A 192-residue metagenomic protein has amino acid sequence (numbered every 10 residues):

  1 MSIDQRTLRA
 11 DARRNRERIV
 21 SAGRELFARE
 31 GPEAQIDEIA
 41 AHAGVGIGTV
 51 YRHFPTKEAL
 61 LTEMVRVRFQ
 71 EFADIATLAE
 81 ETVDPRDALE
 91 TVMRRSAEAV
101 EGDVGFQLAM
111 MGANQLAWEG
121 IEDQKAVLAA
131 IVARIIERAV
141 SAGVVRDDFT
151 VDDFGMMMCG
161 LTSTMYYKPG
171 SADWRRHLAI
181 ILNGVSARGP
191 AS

Functional and structural regions predicted by a protein language model:
M1-H42, A59-T62: Basic, helix-initiating cap at the start of DNA-binding domains
M1-I3, E98, A126, A130 (+2 more regions): C-terminal peripheral helix-coil segments that are non-catalytic and often amphipathic
N15, M64, R68, V92-S96 (+4 more regions): Hydrophobic/aromatic residues within well-ordered alpha-helical segments
A22-L26, A99, G184: Short amphipathic alpha-helical elements of helix-turn-helix/winged-helix folds
G31-P32, R52, R146: Helix-turn-helix/winged-helix DNA-binding modules
G44-F54: Short hydrophobic/aromatic patch on the recognition helix
E63, D74-G102, A117-G120: Hydrophobic alpha-helical connector segments
A109-W118: Short linear capping/connector segments at secondary-structure termini
